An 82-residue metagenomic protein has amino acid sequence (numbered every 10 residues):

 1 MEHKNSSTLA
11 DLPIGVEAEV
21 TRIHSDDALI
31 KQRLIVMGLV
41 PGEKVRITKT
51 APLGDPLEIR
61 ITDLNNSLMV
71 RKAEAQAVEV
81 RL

Functional and structural regions predicted by a protein language model:
M1-L82: Compact, glycine-rich, soluble single-domain proteins
